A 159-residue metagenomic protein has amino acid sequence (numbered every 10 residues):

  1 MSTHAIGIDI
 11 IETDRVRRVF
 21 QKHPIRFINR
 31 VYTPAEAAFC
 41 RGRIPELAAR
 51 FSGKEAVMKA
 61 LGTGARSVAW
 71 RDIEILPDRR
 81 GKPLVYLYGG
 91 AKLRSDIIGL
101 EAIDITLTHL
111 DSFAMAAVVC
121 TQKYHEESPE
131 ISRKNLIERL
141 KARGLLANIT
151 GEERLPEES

Functional and structural regions predicted by a protein language model:
M1-S159: Core catalytic alpha/beta fold that binds nucleotide/phospho-ligands
